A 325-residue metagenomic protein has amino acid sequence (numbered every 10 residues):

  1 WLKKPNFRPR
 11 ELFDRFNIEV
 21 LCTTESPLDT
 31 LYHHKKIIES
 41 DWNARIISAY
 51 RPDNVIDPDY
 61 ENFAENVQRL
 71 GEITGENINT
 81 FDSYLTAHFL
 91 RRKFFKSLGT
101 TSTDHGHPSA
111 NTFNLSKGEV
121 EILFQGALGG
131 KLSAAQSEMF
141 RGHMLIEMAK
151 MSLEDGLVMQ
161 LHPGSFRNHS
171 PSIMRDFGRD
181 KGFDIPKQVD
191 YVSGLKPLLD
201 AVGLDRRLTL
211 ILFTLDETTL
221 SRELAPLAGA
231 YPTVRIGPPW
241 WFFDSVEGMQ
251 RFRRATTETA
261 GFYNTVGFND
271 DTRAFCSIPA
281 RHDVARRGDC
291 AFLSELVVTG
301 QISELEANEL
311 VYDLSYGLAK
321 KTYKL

Functional and structural regions predicted by a protein language model:
W1-V158, P163-P186, A201, F292-Q301 (+2 more regions): Extended, charged catalytic domains and RNA/DNA-binding interfaces, predominantly in divalent-metal-using enzymes
P27-L31, F213-L220, W241-M249: Acidic-and-aromatic substrate-binding clefts and catalytic sites of carbohydrate-active enzymes
F113-L115, H169-G178, L220-A228, V246-R253 (+1 more regions): Histidine/acidic-residue-rich catalytic or RNA/ligand-binding cores of hydrolases and nuclease-related proteins
E154-L157, V202-R206, A230-V234, T259-Y263 (+1 more regions): Secondary-structure transition/capping motifs at alpha-helix termini and the adjoining loop/turn into the next element
Q160-G164, I211-L215, I236-W240, F262-R281: Short acidic/histidine-rich active-site segments
N168-P239: Active-site-proximal binding-pocket segments
F252-A260: Flexible glycine/proline-rich, aromatic-decorated loop/lid segments
F262-Y263, A280-L325: Mid-to-C-terminal alpha-helical segments outside catalytic/metal-binding sites
